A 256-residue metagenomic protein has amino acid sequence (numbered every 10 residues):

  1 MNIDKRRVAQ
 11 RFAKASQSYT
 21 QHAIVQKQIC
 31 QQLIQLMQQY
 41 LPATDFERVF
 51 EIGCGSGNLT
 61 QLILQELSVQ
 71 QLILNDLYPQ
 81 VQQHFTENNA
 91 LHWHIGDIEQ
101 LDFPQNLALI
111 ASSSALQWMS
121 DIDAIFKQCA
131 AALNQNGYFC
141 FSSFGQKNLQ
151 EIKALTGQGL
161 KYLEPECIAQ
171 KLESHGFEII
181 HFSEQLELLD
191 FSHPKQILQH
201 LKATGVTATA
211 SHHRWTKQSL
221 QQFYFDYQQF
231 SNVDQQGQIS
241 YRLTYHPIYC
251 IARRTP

Functional and structural regions predicted by a protein language model:
M1-S18, K27, Q31: N-terminal, positively charged/glycine-rich alpha-helical extensions of SAM-dependent methyltransferases
H22-V25, S56-N58, K161-L163, H181-P256: Conserved Class I S-adenosyl-L-methionine
I24-F46: Conserved alpha-helix/loop element of class I SAM-dependent methyltransferases that forms part of the SAM/SAH-binding
R48-L101: Class I SAM-dependent methyltransferase SAM/SAH-binding core
E99-I110: A short acidic, Gly/Pro-enriched loop at the edge of an enzyme's catalytic core that lines a small-molecule cofactor
A108-I122: A short SAM/SAH-binding and catalytic strip from SAM-dependent methyltransferases
D123-Y138: A short glycine-rich, Lys/Arg-flanked "PGG" loop and its adjoining helix->strand segment in the class I
C140-P165: Conserved class I S-adenosyl-L-methionine
